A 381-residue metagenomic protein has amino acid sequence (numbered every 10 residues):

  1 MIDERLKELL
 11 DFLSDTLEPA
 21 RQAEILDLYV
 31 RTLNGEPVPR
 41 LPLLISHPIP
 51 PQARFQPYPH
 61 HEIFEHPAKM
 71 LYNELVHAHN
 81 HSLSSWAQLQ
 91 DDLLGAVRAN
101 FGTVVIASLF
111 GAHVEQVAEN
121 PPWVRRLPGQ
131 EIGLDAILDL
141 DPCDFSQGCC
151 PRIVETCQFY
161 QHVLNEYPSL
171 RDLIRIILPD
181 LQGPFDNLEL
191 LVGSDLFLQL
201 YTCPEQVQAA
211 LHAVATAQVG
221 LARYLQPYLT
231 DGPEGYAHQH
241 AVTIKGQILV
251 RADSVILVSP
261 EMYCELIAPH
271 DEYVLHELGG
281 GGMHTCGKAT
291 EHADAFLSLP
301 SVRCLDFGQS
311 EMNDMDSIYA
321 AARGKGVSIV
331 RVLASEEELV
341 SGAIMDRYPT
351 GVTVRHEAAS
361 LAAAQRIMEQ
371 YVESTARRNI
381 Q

Functional and structural regions predicted by a protein language model:
M1-P51, H60-F64, P142-Q381: Active-site loop segments of alpha/beta catalytic cores
P37-G111: An N-terminal, globular interaction/scaffold subdomain
P59, H66-M70, G129-A136, Q147 (+1 more regions): Intrinsic-disorder/low-complexity, polar/charged segments
H113-A136, T243-L257: Aromatic- and acidic-residue-enriched carbohydrate-binding clefts of CAZyme catalytic domains
